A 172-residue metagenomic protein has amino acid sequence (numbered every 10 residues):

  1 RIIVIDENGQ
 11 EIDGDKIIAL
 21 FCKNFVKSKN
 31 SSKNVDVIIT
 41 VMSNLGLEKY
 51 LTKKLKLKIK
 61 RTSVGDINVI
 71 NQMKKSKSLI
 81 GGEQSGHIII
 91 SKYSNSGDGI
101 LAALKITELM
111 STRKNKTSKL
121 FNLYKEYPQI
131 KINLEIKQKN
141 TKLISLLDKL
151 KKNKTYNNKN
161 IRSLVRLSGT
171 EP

Functional and structural regions predicted by a protein language model:
I2-I18, L47-E48: Short Gly/Thr/Asp-enriched flexible loops that form oxyanion-binding sites at enzyme active sites
I3, I17-L20, N68, L101: Active-site phosphate/pyrophosphate-handling residues
E11-S32, S63-G65: Short, acidic/small-residue loops that bind anionic groups at enzyme active sites
S28-P172: Phosphate-binding and adjacent anionic-ligand microenvironments
